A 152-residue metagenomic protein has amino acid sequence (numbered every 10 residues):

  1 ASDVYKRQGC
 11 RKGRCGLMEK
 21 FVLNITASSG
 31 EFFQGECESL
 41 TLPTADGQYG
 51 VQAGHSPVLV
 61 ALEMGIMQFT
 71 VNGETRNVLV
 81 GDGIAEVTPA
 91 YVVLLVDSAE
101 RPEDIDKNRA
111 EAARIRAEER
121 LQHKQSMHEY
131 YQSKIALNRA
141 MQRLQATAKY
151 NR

Functional and structural regions predicted by a protein language model:
A1-Y5: Short, small-residue-biased leader/transition segments that mark boundaries at the very start of proteins
K6-L17: Structural and coupling elements of P-loop NTPases
L17, A45, V51, S126-M127: A general marker of short, structured functional hotspots
M18, M64-M67, M127, M141: Detector for methionine-enriched segments
V22-R116: Compact, glycine-rich, soluble single-domain proteins
E100-R152: Acidic/glycine-rich phosphate/pyrophosphate-binding loops and surrounding catalytic core that coordinate Mg2+
